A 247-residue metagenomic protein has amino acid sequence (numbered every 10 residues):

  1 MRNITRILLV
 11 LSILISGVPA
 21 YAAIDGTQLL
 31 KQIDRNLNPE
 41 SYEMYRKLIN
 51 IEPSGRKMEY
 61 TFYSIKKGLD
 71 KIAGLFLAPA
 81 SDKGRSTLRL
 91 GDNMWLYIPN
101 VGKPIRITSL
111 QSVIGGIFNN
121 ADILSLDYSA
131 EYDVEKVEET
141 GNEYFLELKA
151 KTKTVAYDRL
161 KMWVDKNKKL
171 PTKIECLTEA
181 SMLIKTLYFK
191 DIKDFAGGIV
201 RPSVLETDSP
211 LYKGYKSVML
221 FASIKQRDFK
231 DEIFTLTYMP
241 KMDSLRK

Functional and structural regions predicted by a protein language model:
M1-L8: Bacterial N-terminal signal peptides that target proteins for export
L8-G17: Bacterial N-terminal signal peptides
A23-S41, K47-I49, R56-M58, S81-D158 (+3 more regions): Flexible, processing/modification-adjacent segments and terminal tails in exported/periplasmic/extracellular proteins
Y45-S81: N-terminal, post-signal-peptide region of Sec/Tat-exported proteins
S64-K67, L90-G91, L110-I114, K190-K193 (+1 more regions): A short, sequence-level motif marking secondary-structure junctions
I65-K66, L88, E138, W163: Well-ordered beta-strand positions
S125, G141-L236: Gly/Pro-enriched, hydrophobic low-complexity segments that function as extracytoplasmic propeptides/linkers
